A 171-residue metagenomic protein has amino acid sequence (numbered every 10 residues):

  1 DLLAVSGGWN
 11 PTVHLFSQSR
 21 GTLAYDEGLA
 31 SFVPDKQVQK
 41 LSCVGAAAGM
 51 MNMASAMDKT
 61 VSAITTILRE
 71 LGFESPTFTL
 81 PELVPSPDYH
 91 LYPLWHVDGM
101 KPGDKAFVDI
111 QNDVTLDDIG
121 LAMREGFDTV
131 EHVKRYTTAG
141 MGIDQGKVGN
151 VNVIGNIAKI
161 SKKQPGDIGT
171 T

Functional and structural regions predicted by a protein language model:
D1-T171: Residues forming the flavin
